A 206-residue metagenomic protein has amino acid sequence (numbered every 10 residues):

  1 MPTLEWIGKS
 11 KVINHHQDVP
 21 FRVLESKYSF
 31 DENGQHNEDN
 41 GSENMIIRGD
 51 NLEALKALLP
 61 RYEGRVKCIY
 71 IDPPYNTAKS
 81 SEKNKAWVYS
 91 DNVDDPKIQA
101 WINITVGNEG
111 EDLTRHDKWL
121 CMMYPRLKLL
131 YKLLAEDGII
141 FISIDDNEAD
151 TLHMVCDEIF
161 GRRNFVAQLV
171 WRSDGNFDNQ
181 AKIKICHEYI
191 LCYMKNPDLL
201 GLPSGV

Functional and structural regions predicted by a protein language model:
M1-Y70, Y75-P125: DnaQ-like (DEDDh/DEDDy) 3′-5′ exonuclease domain used for proofreading and 3′-end trimming on nucleic acids
E43-M45, R65-P73, D137-F141, A149 (+3 more regions): Beta-sheet entry/capping signal
L58, A78-N92, L152-M154, Q168 (+2 more regions): Short, solvent-exposed loop/turn and secondary-structure capping segments
P60-E63, M154-R162, K184-I185: Short, surface-exposed basic-aromatic patches at helix termini and helix-loop junctions that form
N108-L169: Conserved Class I SAM-dependent methyltransferase catalytic core
Y131, I139-S143, S173-N176, K184 (+1 more regions): Accessory nucleic-acid engagement/destabilization modules that flank
N164-K182: Short, surface-exposed recognition loops and adjoining beta-strand edges that mediate ligand/DNA contacts, enriched
F177-V206: Flexible, glycine-/basic-rich loop-and-beta segments that form/coincide with the SAM-dependent methyltransferase
